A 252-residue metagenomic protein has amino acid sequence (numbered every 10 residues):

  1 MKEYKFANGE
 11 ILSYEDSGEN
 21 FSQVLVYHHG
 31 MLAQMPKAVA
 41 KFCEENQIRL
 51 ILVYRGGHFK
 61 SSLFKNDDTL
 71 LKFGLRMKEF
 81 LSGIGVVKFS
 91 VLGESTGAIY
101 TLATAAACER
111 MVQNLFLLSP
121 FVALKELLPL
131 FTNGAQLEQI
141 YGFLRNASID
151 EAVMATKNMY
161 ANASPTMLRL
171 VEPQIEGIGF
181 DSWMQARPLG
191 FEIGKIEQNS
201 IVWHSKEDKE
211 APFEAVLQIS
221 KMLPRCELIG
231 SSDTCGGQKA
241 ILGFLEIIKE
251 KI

Functional and structural regions predicted by a protein language model:
E10-K60: Conserved HGGG/HGGXW glycine-rich cap/lid loop of the alpha/beta-hydrolase fold
K72-F89: Conserved acidic catalytic loop of the alpha/beta-hydrolase fold
V87-E126: Conserved hydrolase catalytic core segment
L115-F143: Flexible "cap/lid" loop of the alpha/beta hydrolase fold
Q139-F191: Alpha/beta-hydrolase
I196, V202-H204, D208: Short beta-strand/loop motif that positions the catalytic acidic residue of the alpha/beta-hydrolase fold
K209-A215: Conserved alpha/beta-hydrolase "acid-adjacent" motif
P224-I252: Catalytic active-site module of serine/aspartate enzymes centered on a nucleophile-bearing elbow/loop
